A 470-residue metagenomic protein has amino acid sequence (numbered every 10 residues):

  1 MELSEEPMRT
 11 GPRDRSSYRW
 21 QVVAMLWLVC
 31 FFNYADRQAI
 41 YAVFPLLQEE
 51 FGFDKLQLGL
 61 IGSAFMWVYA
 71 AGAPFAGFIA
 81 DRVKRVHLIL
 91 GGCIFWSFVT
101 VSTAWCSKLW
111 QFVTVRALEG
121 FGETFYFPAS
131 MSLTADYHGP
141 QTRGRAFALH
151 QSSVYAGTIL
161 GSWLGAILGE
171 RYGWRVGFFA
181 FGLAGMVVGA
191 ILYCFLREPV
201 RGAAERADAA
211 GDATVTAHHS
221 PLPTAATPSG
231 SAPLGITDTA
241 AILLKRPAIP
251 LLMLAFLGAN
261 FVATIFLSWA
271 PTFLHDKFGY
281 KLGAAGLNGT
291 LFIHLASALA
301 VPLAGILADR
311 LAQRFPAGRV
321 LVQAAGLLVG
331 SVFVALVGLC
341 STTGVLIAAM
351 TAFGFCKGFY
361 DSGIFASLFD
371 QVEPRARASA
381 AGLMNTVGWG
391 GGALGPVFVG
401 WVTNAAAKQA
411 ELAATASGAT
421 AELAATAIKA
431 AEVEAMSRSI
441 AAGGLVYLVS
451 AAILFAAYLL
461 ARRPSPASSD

Functional and structural regions predicted by a protein language model:
M8-R15, A203-M253, K277: Juxtamembrane intracellular "pre-TM" segments in multi-pass secondary transporters
I40-Y41, R246-P302, K357-D361, F365 (+2 more regions): Extracytoplasmic gate region of multi-pass secondary transporters
G52, K84, W105-Q111, G122 (+3 more regions): Helix-breaking motifs and short loop linkers at transmembrane-helix boundaries and internal kinks in secondary membrane
S63-A76, L291-A304: Central cavity-lining transmembrane alpha-helices of secondary-active solute carriers, predominantly the Major
A71-S107: Conserved MFS/SLC helix-loop-helix module at the cytosolic interface between two early adjacent transmembrane helices
H87-V101, R319-V334: Structural signature of the two symmetry-related core transmembrane helices
V115-A156: Cytoplasmic helix-loop-helix junction between adjacent transmembrane helices in 12-TM secondary transporters
H150, V154-R201: Helix-loop-helix hairpin linking two adjacent transmembrane segments in secondary transporters
